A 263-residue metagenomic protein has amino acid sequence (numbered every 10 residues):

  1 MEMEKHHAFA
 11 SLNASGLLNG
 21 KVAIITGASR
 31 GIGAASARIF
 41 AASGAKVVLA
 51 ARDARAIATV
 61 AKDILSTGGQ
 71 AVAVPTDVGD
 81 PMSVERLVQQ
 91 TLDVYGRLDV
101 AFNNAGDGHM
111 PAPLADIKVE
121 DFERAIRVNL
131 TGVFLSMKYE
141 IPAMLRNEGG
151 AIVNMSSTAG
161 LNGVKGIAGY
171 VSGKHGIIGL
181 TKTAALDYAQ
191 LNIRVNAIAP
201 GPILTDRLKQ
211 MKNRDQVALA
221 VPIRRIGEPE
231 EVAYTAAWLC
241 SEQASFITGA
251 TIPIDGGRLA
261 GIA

Functional and structural regions predicted by a protein language model:
E2-N13, G108-P111, N162, A237 (+1 more regions): Short C-terminal tail/terminal secondary-structure segment of NAD(P)H-dependent dehydrogenase/reductase domains
V22, S29-G31: Conserved glycine-rich cofactor-binding loop
A112-L114, D121-E123, V217: Substrate-binding pocket helix/loop in short-chain dehydrogenase/reductase
M137, G149, I193, I226-I254 (+1 more regions): C-terminal substrate-recognition "lid" of short-chain dehydrogenase/reductases
M137, G173, T181: Active-site helix of classical SDR
P142, L186-Q190, S245: Alpha-helical segment proximal to the catalytic Tyr-Lys
S157: Residue(s) in the substrate-gating loop at a strand-loop-helix junction that position the organic substrate next
